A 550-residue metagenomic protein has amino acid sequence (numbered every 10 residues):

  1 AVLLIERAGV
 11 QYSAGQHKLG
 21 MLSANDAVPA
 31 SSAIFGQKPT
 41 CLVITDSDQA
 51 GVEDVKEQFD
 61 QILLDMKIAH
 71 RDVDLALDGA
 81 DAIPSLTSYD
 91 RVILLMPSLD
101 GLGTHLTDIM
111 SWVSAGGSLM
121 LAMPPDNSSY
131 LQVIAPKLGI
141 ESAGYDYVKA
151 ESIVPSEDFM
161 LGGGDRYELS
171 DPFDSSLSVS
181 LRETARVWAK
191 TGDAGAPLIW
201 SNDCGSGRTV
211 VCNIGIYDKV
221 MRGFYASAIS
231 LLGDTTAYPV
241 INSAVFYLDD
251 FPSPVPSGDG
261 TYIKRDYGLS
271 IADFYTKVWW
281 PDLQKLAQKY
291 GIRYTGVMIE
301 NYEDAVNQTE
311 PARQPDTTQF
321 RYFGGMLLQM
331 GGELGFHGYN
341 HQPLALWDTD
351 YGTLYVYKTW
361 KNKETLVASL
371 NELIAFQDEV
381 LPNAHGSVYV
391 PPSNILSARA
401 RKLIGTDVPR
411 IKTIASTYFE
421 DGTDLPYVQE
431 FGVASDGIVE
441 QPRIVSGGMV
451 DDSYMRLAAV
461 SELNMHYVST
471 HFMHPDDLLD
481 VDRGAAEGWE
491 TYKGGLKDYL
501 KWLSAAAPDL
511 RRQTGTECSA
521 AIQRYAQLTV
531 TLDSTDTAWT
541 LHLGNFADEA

Functional and structural regions predicted by a protein language model:
F35-C41, S88, S118, D165 (+1 more regions): A glycine-centered loop/beta-turn motif at secondary-structure junctions
P39-S47, S114-A115, A122-L138, Y145 (+3 more regions): Metal-dependent polysaccharide deacetylase catalytic core of the NodB/CE4 family, i.e., the active-site-bearing domain
Q49-S129, K277: Helical hinge/lid and interdomain linker segments adjacent to catalytic or ligand-binding clefts that mediate domain
L99-R166: A glycine-rich, often tryptophan-bearing local segment used as a flexible ligand/cofactor-contacting loop or short
N213-I216, G233-P256, A287, D378-V388 (+4 more regions): Catalytic grooves of carbohydrate-active enzymes
Y217-S227, L231-M326, M330, F376 (+1 more regions): Active-site beta->alpha N-cap acidic-glycine motif
G405-V450: His/Asp/Glu-enriched short active-site or ligand-binding loop at hydrolase and phosphoryl-transfer sites
T516-A550: Surface beta-strand/loop "capping" patches
